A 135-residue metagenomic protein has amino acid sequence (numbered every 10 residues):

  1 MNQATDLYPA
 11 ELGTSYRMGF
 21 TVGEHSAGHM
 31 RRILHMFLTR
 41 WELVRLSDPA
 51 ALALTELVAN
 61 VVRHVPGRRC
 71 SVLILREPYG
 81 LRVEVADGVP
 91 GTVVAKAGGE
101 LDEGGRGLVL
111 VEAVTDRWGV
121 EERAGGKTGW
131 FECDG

Functional and structural regions predicted by a protein language model:
M1-R17, V61-G135: Conserved beta-strand-loop-beta-strand hairpin that lines the nucleotide-binding pocket of ATP/GTP-utilizing enzymes
T5-Y8, S26-R31, E42-V44, Y79-G80: Short hydrophobic/aromatic-rich motifs at helix boundaries and adjacent loops
R17-H29: STAS-typified acidic loop motif
V22, L38, E42-R45, V62 (+1 more regions): Short coil/turn residues that cap or connect secondary-structure elements
G28-T55: Conserved short strand/loop->alpha-helix "switch" segment adjacent to the catalytic nucleotide/phosphoryl-transfer site
